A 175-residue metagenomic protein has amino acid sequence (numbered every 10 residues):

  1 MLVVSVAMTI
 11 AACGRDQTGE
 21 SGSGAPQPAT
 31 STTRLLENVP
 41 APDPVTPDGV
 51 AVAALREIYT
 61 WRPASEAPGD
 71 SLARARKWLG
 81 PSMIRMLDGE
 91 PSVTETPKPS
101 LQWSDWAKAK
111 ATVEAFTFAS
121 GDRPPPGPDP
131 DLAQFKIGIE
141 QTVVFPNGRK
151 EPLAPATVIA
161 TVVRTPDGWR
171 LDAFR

Functional and structural regions predicted by a protein language model:
M1-E37: Amphipathic, hydrophobic N-terminal targeting peptides for secretion and organelle import
L2-T9, P47-V50, F135-I137, W169: Hydrophobic alpha-helical membrane segments, chiefly transmembrane helices and signal peptide h-regions, characterized
D16-T30, M86, E90-V93, K136-F145: Short, charge-rich amphipathic segments
P26-P28, D43-P47, D129-L132: Short hydrophobic/aromatic-rich motifs at helix boundaries and adjacent loops
S31-A41, T117-P125: Generic detector of contiguous secondary-structure segments
L35-W106: Core segments of small alpha/beta cavity-forming domains
S100-D122: A short, amphipathic edge element
T117-R175: Exposed beta-sheet edge and beta->alpha loop/turn motif
